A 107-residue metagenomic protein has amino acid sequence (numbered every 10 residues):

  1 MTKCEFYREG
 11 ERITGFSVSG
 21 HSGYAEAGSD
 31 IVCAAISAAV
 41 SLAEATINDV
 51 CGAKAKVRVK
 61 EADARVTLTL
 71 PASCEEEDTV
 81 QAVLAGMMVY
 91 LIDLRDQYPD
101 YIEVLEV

Functional and structural regions predicted by a protein language model:
M1-I31, S41, A45-V107: N-terminal intrinsically disordered, cationic/polar leader segments that include organellar targeting peptides
V32-I36: Short, conserved glycine- and acidic-residue-centered signature motifs in active-site or ligand-binding loops
